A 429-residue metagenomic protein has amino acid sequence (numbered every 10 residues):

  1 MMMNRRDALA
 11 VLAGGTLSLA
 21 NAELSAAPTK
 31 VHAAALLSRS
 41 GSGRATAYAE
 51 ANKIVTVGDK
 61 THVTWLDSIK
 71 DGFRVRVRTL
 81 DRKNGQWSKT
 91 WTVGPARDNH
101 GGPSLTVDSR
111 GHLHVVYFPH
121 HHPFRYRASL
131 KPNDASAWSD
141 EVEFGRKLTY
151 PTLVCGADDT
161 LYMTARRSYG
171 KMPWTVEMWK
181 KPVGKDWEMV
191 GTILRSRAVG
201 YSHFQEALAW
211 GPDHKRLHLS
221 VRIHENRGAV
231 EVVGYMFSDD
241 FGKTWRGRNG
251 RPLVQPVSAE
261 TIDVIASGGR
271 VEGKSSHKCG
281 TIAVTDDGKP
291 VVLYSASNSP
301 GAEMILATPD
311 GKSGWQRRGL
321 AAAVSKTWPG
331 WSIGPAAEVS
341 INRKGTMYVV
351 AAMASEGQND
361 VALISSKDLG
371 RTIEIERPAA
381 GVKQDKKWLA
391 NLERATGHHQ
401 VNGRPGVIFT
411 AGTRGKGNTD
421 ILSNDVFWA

Functional and structural regions predicted by a protein language model:
M2-G15: N-terminal secretory signal peptides and thylakoid transit peptides that target proteins across membranes
P28-A429: Extracellular, repeat-based ectodomains that mediate carbohydrate processing or recognition
